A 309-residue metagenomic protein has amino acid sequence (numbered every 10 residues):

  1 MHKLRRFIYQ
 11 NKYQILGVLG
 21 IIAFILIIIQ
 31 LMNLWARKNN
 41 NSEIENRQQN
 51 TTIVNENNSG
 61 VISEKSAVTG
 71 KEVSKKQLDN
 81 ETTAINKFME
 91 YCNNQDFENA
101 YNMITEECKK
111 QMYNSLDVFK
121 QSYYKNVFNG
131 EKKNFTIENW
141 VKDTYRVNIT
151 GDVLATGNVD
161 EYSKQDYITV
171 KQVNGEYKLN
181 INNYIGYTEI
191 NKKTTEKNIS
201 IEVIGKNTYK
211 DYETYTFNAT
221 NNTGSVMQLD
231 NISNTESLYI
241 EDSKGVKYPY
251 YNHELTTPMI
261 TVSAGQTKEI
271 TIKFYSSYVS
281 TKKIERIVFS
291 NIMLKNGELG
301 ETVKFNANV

Functional and structural regions predicted by a protein language model:
R5-I21: N-terminal Sec-pathway targeting helices
R6, Q30-N99, D117-V118, S122-K132 (+1 more regions): N-terminal, intrinsically disordered, polar/charged segments of Gram-positive cell-envelope systems that serve as
K12, W140-G205, Y209-N218, M259-V309: Exposed beta-sheet edge and beta->alpha loop/turn motif
S42, K75-K109, W140, N218 (+2 more regions): Flexible low-complexity loop/turn motifs enriched in small/helix-breaking residues
T83, F97-R146, E236-I240, G245-P249: Short solvent-exposed beta->alpha transition segments
N218-V226: Asparagine-centered strand-capping/turn motif at beta-strand->loop junctions
S225-T235, Y250-N252, K283-I284: Short, hydrophobic/aromatic beta-strand segments
Y248-M259: Solvent-exposed serine/threonine-rich low-complexity stretches and specific carbohydrate-binding patches
